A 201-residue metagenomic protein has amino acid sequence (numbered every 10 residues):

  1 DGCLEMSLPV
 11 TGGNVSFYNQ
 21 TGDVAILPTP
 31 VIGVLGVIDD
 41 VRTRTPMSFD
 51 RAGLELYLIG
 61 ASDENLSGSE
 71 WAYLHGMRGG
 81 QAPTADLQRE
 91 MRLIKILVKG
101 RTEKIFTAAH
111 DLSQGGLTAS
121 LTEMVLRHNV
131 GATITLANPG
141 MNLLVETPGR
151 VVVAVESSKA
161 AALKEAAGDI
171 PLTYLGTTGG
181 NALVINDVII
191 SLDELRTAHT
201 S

Functional and structural regions predicted by a protein language model:
G2, M6, T11, V15-P30 (+2 more regions): Glycine-/charge-enriched secondary-structure boundary and capping motifs
L4, I26-L87, V98-R101, T147-V152 (+1 more regions): Mobile "lid/hinge" segments at catalytic clefts and subdomain interfaces of large enzymes
D86, E90, Q114-L117: Hydrophobic alpha-helical segments and helix-packing faces
R92-I96, E103: Glycine- and charge-enriched low-complexity intrinsically disordered segments
